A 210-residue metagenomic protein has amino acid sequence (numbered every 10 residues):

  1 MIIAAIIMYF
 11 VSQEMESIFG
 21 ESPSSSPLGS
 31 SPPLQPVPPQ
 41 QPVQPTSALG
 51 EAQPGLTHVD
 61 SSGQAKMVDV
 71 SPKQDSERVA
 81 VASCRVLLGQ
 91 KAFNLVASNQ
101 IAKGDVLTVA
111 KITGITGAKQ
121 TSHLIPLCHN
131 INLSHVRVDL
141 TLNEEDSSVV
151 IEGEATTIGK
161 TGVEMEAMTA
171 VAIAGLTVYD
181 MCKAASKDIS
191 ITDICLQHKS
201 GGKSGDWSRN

Functional and structural regions predicted by a protein language model:
I3-L107, I112-H129, S134-N210: C-terminal binding/interaction regions
